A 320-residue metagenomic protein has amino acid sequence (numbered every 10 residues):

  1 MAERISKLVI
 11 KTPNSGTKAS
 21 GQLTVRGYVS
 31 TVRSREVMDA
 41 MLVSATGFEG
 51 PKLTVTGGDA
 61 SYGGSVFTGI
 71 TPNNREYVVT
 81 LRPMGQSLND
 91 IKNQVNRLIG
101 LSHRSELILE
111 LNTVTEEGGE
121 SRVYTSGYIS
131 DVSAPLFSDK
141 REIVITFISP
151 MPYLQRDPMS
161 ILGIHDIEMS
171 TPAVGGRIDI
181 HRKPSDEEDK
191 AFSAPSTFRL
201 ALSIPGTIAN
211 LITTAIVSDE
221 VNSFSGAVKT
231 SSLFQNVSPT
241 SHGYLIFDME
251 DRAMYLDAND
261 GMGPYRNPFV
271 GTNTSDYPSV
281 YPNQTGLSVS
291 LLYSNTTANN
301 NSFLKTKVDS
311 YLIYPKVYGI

Functional and structural regions predicted by a protein language model:
M1-V55: Polar/acidic, low-complexity leader/linker segments enriched in S/T/G and N/D
K7-K11, R82-I129, G286-S290: Short, acidic/charged, Gly/Pro-enriched secondary-structure junctions
T17-T24, G118-Y124, N222-S232, G263: Surface-exposed loop/edge segments in extracytoplasmic proteins
V37, L42, R97-V114, T214-S223: Solvent-exposed beta-hairpin/edge-strand motifs
G57, Y62-N89, D139-Y153: Oligomerization/assembly interface segments of phage tail-like spikes and tubes
T71-R75, L101-H103, F137-R141, F192-A194 (+2 more regions): Solvent-exposed loop and beta-edge segments used for protein-protein assembly and interaction
I108-R156: Short beta-strand and beta-hairpin "edge-sheet" elements
M159-I320: Intrinsically disordered, low-complexity segments enriched in serine, threonine, and glycine
